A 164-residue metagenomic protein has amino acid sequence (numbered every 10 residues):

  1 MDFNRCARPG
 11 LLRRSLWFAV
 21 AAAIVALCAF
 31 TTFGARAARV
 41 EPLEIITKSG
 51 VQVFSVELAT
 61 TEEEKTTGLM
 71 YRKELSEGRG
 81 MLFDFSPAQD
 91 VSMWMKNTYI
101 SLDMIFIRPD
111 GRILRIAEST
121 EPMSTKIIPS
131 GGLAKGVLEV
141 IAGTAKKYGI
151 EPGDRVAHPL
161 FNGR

Functional and structural regions predicted by a protein language model:
N4-A21: Bacterial N-terminal signal peptides that target proteins for export
R8, A23, A88-D90: Short linear sequence elements within intrinsically disordered, low-complexity coil regions
L12, T32-F33: Short, aromatic- and cysteine-enriched interfacial helices/patches that mediate contacts at lipid membranes
F18-T31: Bacterial N-terminal signal peptides
R36-R164: Compact, glycine-rich, soluble single-domain proteins
